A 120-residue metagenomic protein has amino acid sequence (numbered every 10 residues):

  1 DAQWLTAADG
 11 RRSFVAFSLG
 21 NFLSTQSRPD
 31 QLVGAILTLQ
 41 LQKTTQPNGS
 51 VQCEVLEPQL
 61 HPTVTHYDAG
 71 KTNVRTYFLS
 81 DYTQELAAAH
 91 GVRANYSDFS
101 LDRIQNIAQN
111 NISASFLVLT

Functional and structural regions predicted by a protein language model:
D1-L37: Conserved beta-sheet core of the metallophosphoesterase superfamily
P29-T120: A short C-terminal boundary segment appended to hydrolase-like catalytic domains
